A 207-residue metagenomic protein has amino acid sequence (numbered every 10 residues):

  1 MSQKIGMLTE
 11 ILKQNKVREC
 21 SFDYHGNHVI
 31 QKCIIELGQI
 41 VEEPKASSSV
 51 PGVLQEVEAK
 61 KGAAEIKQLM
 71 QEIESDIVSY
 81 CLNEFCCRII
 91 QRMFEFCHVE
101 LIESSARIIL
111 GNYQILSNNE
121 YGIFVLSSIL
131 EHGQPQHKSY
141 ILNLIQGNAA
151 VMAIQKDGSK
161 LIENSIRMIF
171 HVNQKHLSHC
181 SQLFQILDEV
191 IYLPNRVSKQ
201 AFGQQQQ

Functional and structural regions predicted by a protein language model:
M1-Q207: Eukaryotic gene-expression regulator signature that favors modular helical reader/repeat domains and their
